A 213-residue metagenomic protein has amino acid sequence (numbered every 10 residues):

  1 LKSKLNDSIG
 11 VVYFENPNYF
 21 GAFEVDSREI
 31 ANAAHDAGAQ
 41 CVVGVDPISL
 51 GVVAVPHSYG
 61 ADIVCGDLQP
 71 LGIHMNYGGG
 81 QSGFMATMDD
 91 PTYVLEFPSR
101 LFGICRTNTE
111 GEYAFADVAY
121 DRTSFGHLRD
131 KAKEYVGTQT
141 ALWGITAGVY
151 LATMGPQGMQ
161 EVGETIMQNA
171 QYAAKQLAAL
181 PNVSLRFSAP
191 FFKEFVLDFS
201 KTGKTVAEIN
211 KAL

Functional and structural regions predicted by a protein language model:
L1-F115, A119, N182, V196-L197 (+1 more regions): Conserved PLP-enzyme active-site core in the AAT-like
N18, M154-G158, K201: A generic structural motif
L71-F192: Active-site C-terminal subdomain of aminotransferase-like
N169-L177, G203-L213: Short amphipathic alpha-helix segments
